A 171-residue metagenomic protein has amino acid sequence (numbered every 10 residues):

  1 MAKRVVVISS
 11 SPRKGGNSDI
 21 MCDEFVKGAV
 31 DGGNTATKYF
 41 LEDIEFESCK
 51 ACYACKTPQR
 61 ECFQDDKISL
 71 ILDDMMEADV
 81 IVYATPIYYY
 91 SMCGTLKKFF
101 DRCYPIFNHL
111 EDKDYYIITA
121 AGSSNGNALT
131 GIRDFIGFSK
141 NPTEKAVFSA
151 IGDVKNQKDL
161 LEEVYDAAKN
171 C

Functional and structural regions predicted by a protein language model:
M1-A84, Y90-D101, P105, P142-T143 (+2 more regions): N-terminal beta1-alpha1-beta2 submodule of the flavodoxin-like/Rossmannoid cofactor-binding fold
Y88-Y89, S124: Glycine-rich nucleotide phosphate-binding loop and flanking beta-alpha elements of Rossmann-like dinucleotide-binding
F107-F148: Short, glycine-/small-residue-rich phosphate/pyrophosphate-handling segment
